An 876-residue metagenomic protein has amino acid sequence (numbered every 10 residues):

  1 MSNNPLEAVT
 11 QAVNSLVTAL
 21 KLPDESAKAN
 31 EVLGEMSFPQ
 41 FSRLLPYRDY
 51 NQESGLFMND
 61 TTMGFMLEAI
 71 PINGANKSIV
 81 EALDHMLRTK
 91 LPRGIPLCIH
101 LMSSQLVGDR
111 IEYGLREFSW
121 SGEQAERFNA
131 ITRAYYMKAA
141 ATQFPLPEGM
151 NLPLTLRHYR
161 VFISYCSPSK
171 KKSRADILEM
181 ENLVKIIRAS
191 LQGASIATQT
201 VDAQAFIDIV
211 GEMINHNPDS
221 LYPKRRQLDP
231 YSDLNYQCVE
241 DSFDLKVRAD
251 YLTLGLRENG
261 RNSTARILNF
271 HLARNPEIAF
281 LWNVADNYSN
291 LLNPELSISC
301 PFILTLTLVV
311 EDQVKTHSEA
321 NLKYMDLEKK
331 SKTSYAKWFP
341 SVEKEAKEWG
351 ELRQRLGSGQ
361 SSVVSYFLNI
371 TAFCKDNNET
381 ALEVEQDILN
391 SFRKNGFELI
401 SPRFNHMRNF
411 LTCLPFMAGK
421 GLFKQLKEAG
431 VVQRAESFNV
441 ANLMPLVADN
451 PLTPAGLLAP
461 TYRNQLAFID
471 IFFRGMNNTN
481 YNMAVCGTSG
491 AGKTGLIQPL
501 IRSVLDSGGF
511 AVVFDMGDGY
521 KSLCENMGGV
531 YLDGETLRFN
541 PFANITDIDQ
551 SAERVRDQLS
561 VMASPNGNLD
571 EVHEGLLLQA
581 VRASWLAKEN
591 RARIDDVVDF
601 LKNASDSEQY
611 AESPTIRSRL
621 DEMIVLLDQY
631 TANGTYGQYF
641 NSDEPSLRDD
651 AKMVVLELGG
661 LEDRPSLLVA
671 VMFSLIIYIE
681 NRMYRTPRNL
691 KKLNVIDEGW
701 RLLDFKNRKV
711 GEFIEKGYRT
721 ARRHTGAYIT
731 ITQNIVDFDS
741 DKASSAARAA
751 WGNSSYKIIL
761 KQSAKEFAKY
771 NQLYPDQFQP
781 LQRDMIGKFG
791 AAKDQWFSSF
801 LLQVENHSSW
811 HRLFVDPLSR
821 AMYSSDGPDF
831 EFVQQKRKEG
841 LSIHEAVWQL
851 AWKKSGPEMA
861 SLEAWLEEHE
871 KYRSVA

Functional and structural regions predicted by a protein language model:
M1-L443: Extended, folded cores of ATP/NTP-driven motor/assembly subunits in large transport and secretion machines
A82, M86, L91-P92, L296 (+11 more regions): P-loop NTPase motor domains
P147-R157, E553-K602, K742-A876: P-loop NTPase motor core of the ASCE superfamily
V485: Hydrophobic anchor at the beta1->P-loop junction of P-loop NTPases
G490: Walker A (P-loop) phosphate-binding loop of P-loop NTPases
K493: Conserved lysine of the Walker
L496: Hydrophobic positions on the alpha1 helix immediately C-terminal to the Walker A/P-loop
R502-V512, M527: Post-Walker A helix-loop "phosphate-sensing" segment adjacent to the P-loop in P-loop NTPases
